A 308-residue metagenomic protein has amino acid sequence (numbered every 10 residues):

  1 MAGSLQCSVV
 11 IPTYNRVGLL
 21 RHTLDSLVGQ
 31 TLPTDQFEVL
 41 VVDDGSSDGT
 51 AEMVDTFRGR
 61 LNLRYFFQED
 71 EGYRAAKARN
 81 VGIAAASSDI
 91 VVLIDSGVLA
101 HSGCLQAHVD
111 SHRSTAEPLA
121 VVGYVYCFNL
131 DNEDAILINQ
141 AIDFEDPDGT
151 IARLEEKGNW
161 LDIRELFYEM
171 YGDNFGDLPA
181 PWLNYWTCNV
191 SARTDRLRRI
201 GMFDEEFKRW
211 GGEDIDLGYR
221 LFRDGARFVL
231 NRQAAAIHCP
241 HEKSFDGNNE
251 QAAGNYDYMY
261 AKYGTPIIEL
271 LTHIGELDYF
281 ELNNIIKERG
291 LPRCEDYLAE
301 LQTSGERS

Functional and structural regions predicted by a protein language model:
R16-Q30: Short, well-formed alpha-helical segments that are part of the catalytic scaffolds of diverse glycosyltransferases
S26, D43-E52, V98: A conserved acidic beta->alpha catalytic loop
E69-A86: Glycine-rich, basic loop-to-helix element that forms the pyrophosphate-binding segment of sugar-nucleotide handling
V91: Short aromatic/hydrophobic "clamp" motif used to bind/position activated sugar donors
G103-N159: Conserved donor NDP-sugar-binding/catalytic core segment of glycosyltransferases
I142-W182: Short, flexible, basic/aromatic active-site loop/helix in glycosyltransferases
N184-A192, R196-G201, K208-A234: A short, conserved alpha-helix in the catalytic core of glycosyltransferases
Q233, D246-T272: Catalytic core of nucleotide-sugar-dependent glycosyltransferases
